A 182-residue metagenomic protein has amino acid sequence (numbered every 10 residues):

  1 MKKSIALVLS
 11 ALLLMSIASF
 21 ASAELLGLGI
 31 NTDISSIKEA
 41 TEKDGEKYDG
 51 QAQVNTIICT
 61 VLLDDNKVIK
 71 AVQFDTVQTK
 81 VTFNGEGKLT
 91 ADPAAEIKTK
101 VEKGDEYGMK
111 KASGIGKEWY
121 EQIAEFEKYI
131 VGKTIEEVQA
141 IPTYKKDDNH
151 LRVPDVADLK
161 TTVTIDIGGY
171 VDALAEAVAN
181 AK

Functional and structural regions predicted by a protein language model:
K2-A23: Sec-dependent N-terminal signal peptides of Gram-positive bacterial secreted proteins and lipoproteins
E24-K182: Active-site- and interface-proximal helix/loop "cap" or "latch" segments in soluble metabolic and energy-transducing
